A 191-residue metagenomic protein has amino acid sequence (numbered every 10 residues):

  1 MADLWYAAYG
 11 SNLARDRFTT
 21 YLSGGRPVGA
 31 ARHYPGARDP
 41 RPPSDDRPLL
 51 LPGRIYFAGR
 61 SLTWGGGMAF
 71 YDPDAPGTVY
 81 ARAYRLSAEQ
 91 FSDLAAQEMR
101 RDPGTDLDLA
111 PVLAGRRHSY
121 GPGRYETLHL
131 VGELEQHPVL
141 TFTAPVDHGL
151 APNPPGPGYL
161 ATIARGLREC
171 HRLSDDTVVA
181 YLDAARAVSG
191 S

Functional and structural regions predicted by a protein language model:
M1-S191: Glycine-aromatic micro-motifs
